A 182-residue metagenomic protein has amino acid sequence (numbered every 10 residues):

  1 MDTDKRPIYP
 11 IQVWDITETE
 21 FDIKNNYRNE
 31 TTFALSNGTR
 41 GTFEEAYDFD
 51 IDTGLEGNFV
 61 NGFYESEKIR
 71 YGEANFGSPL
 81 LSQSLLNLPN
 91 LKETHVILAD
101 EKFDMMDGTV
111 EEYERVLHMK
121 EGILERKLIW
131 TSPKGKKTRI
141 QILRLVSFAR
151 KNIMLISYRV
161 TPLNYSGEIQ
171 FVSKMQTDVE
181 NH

Functional and structural regions predicted by a protein language model:
D2-H182: Beta-sandwich/jelly-roll carbohydrate-recognition scaffolds of carbohydrate-active enzymes
